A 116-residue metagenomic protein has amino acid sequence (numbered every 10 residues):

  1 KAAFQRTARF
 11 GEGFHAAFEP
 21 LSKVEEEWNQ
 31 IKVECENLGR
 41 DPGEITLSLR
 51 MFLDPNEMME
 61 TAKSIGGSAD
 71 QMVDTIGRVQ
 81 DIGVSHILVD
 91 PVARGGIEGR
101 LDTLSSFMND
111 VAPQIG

Functional and structural regions predicted by a protein language model:
K1-G116: Active-site-adjacent structural elements that line small-molecule/cofactor binding pockets in enzymes
